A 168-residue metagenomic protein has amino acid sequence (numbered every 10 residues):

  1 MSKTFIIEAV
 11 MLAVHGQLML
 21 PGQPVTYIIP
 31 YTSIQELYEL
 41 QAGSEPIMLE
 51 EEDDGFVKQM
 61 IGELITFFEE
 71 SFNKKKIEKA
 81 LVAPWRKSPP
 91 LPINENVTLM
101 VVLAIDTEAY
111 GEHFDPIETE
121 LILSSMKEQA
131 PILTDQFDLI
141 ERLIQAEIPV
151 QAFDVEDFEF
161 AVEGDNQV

Functional and structural regions predicted by a protein language model:
T4-E128, F137-Q145, Q151-A152, E156-V162: Active-site-proximal, substrate-binding regions of enzyme catalytic domains and RNA-binding/basic surfaces
I132-L133: Conserved SAM-binding loop
E163-V168: A charged, well-structured terminal subsegment
